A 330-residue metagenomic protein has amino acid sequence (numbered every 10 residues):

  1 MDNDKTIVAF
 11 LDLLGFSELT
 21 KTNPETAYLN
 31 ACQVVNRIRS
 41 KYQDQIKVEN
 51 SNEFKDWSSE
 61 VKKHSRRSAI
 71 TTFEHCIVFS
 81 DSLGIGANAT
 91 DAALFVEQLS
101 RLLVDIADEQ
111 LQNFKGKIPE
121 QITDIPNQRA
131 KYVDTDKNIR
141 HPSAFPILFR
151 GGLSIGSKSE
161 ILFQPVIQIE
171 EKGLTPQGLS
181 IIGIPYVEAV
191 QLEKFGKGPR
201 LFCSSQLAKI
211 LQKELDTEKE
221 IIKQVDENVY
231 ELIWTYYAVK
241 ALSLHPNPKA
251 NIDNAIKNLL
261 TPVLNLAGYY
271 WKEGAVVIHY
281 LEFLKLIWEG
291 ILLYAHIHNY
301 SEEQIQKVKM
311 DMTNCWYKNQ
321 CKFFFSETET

Functional and structural regions predicted by a protein language model:
M1-F114: Catalytic NTP-binding/metal-coordinating core of nucleotidyl cyclase/transferase enzymes
V48-E60, G116-K131, I210-L211: Short, glycine/acidic-rich hinge or "gate" loops at secondary-structure transitions that mediate conformational
F73-S82, I118-K137, P142-F163: A short glycine-enriched loop-to-beta-strand structural element that forms part of the catalytic core of nucleotide
I85, A89-N138, P165, I169-K172: A broadly used, surface-exposed interaction patch
F145, G183-I184: Short, glycine/acidic-rich beta->alpha junctions
I155, I184-L207: Catalytic/regulatory signature loops of cyclic-dinucleotide turnover enzymes and related class III nucleotidyl cyclases
F163-S180, G198-E214: Flexible, glycine/charge-rich interdomain/linker segments that couple and regulate nucleotide signaling catalytic cores
G198-T330: Intrinsically disordered, glycine/charged-rich C-terminal tails and inter-domain linkers that flank nucleotidyl cyclase
